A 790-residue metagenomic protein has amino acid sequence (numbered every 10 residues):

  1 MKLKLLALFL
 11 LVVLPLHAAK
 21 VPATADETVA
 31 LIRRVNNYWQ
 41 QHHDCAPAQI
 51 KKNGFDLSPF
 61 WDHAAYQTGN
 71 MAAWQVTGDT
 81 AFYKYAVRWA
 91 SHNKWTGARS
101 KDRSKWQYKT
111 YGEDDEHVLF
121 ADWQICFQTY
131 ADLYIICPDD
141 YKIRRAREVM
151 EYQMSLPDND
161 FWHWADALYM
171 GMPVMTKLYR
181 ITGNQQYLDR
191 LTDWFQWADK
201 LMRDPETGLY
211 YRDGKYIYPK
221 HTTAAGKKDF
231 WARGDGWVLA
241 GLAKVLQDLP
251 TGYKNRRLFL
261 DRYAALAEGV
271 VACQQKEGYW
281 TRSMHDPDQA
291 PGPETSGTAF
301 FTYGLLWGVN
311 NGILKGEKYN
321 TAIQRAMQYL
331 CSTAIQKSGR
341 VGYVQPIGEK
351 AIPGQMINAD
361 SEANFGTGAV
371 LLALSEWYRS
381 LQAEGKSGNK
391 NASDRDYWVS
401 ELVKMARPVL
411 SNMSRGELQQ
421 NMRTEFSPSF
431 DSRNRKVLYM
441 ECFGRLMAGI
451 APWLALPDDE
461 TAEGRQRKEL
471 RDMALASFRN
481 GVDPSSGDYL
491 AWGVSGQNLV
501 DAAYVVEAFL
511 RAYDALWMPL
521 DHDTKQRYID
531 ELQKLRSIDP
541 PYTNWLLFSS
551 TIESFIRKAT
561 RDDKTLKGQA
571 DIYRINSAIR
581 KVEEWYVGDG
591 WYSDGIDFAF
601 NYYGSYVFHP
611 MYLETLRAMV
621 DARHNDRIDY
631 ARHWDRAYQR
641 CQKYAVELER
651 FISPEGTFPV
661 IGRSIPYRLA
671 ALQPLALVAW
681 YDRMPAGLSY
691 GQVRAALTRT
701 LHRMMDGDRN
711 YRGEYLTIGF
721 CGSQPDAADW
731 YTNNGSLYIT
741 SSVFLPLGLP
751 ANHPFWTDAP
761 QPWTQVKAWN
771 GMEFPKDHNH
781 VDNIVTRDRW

Functional and structural regions predicted by a protein language model:
K4-L14: Sec-dependent N-terminal signal peptides
L10, K20-A23, E27-L31, V35-A64 (+12 more regions): CBM-like carbohydrate-recognition segments
K20-V21, A65-T80, I125-D139, G171-N184 (+10 more regions): Well-ordered alpha-helical scaffold segments within catalytic/enzyme domains
V21-T24, N37-M71, Q75, K94-W123 (+15 more regions): Solvent-exposed loop and edge beta-strand segments that line ligand/cofactor-binding and catalytic clefts
T28-A48, K84-S104, D140-F161, L188-Y211 (+10 more regions): Long, well-ordered core segments of solenoidal/helical folds
P59-F60, Q67-N70, V118-Y134, W164-M175 (+8 more regions): Aromatic-lined, polymer-binding surfaces characteristic of secreted/periplasmic polysaccharide-degrading enzymes
R99, L249-G252, R256-Q275, P287-A299 (+2 more regions): Long, repeat-rich segments with strong aromatic
G388-D458: N-terminal signal-anchor module of multipass membrane proteins
